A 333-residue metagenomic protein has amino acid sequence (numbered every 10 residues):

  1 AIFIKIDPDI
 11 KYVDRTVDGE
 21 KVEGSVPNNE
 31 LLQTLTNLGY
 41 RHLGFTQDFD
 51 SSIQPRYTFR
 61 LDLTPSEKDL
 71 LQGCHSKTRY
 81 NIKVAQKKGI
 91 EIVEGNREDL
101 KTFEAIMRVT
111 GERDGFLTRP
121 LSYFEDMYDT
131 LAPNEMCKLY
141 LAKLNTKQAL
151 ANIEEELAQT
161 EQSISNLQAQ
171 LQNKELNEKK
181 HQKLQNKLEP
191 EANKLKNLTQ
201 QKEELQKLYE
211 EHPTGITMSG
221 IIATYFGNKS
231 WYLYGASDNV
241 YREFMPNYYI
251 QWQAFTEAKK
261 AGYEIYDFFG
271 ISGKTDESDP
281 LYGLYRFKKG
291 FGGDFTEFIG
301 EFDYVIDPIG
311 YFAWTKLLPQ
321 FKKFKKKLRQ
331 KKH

Functional and structural regions predicted by a protein language model:
A1, Q251-I265: Conserved acyl-CoA
I2-D9: Divalent metal-dependent hydrolysis catalytic cores, especially in the metallo-beta-lactamase
D7, T224, F269: Conserved residues at the C-terminal ends of beta-strands
I10-D18, G24-N28, Y40-E243: A conserved beta-strand-loop-helix scaffold within acyl/acetyltransferase catalytic domains
V17-G24, N29, T36-S66, E264-H333: Active-site/acyl-donor-binding loops of N-acyltransferases
N81, A254, L284: Aromatic/hydrophobic pocket-lining residues that form π-stacking "cages" and hydrophobic walls in ligand
A236-M245, S272-D279: Short, contiguous acidic/charged loop-to-helix segments that flank catalytic cores in large enzymes
